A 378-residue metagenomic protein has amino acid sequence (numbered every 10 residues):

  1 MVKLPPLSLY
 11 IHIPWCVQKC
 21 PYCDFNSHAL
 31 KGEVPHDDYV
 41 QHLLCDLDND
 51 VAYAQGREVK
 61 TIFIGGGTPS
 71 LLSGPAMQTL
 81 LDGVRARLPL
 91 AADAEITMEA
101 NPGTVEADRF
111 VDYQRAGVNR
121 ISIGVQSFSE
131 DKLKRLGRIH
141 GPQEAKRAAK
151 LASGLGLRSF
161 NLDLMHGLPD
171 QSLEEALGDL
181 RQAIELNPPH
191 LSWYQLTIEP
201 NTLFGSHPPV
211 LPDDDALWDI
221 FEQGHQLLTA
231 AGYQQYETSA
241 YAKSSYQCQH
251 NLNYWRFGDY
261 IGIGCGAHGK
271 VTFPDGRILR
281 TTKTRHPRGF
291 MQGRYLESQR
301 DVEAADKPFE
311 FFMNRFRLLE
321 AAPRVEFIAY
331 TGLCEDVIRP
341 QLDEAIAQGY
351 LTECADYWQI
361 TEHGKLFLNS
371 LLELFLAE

Functional and structural regions predicted by a protein language model:
M1-P6, E378: Short, low-complexity, intrinsically disordered N-terminal peptides in bacterial proteins
L4-P6, F25-A52, R57-T331: C-terminal scaffold of the Radical SAM
L9-I13: Short active-site neighborhood of thiol/selenol oxidoreductases, capturing the structured segment around
P14-S27: Local cysteine-cluster metal-coordination motifs and their immediate loop/turn environment, predominantly Fe-S cluster
G332-E344: Short amphipathic alpha-helical interaction segments
I346-D356: A short, conserved structural fragment
Y357-T361: Minor-groove-contacting beta-hairpin "wing" of winged helix-turn-helix DNA-binding domains
K365-E378: Short, amphipathic alpha-helical interaction segments positioned at domain boundaries
